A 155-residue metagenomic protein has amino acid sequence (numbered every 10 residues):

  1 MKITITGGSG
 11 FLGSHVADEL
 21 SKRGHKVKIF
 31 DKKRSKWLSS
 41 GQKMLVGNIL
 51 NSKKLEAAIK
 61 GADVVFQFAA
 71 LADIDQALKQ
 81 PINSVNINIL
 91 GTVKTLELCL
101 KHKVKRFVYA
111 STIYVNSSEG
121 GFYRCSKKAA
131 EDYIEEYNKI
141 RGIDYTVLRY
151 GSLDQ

Functional and structural regions predicted by a protein language model:
I3-R23: N-terminal Rossmann NAD(P)H-binding glycine-rich loop of SDR-like oxidoreductase domains
T6, F30, V65-A69, F107-I113 (+1 more regions): SDR active-site strand-loop-helix element
D18, T92-V93, K128-E135: Conserved active-site helix of classical SDR/Rossmann-fold NAD(P)-dependent CH-OH oxidoreductases
H25-R34: Conserved glycine-rich Rossmann-like NAD(P)H-binding loop of the short-chain dehydrogenase/reductase
G41-N51: Rossmann-fold cofactor-recognition segment
I49-N86, L98, Y114-S117: NAD(P)H-binding glycine-rich loop region in Rossmannoid oxidoreductase-like domains and their noncatalytic homologs
N86, L90-K128, Y145-T146: Conserved Rossmann-fold NAD(P)-dependent oxidoreductase catalytic core, especially the SDR/UDP-sugar
T112, D132-Q155: Conserved beta-loop-beta element that borders a ligand/cofactor-binding pocket
